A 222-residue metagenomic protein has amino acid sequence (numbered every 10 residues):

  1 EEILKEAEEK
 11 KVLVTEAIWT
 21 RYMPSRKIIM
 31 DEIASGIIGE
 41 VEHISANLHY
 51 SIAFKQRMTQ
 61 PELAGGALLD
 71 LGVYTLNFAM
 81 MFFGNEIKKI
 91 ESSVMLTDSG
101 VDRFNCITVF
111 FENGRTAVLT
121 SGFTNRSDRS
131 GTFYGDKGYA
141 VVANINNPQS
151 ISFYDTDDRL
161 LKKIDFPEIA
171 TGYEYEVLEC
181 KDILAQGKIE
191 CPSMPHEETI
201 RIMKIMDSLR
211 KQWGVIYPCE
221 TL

Functional and structural regions predicted by a protein language model:
E1-I18: Beta-strand-loop-alpha-helix segment that lines the small-molecule cofactor/substrate pocket of alpha/beta enzymes
E2, P24, I28-D31, N77-F78 (+4 more regions): Alpha-helical elements of Rossmann-like donor-binding domains used by nucleotide-donor carbohydrate transfer enzymes
K11-L13, E40-E42, R115: Short, well-ordered coil/turn segments that N-cap beta-strands
T20-E91: Predominantly a Rossmann-like dinucleotide-binding segment in NAD(P)-dependent oxidoreductases
N77-S150, P167, L178-G187, E220-L222: Contiguous beta-strand/loop segments that form the cofactor/metal-binding neighborhood of enzyme cores
F166-L178, M194: Active-site loop of classical SDR/Rossmann-like NAD(P)-dependent oxidoreductases, centered on the catalytic Tyr-X3-Lys
D182-L222: C-terminal helix-rich "cap/oligomerization" subdomain common to oxidoreductases
